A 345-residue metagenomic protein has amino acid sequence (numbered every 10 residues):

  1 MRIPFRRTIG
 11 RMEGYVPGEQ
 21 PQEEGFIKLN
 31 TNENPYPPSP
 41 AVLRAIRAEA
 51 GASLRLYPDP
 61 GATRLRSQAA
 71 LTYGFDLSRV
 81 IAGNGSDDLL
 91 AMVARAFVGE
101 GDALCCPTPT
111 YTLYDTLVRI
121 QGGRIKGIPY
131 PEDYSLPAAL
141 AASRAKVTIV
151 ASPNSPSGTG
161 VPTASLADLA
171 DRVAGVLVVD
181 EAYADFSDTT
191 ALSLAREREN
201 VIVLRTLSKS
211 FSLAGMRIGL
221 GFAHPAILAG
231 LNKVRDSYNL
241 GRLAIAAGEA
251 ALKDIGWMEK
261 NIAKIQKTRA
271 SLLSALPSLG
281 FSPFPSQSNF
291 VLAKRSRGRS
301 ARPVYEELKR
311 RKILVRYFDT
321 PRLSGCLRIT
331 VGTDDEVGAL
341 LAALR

Functional and structural regions predicted by a protein language model:
M1-L56, L71, R144: N-terminal "arm"/small-domain region of PLP-dependent enzymes with the aminotransferase-like
G61, N200-F284: PLP-dependent aminotransferase class I/II
T63-A103, Q121: Phosphate-binding glycine-rich loop
A96-A151: PLP-dependent aminotransferase-like
D133-R144, P156-L213: Active-site pre-lysine segment of PLP-dependent enzymes
A164, E307-R311, R316, T320-R345: PLP-dependent enzyme catalytic core of the Aspartate aminotransferase-like
Q266, S278-R311, L327: Conserved PLP-binding catalytic core of the aspartate aminotransferase-like
